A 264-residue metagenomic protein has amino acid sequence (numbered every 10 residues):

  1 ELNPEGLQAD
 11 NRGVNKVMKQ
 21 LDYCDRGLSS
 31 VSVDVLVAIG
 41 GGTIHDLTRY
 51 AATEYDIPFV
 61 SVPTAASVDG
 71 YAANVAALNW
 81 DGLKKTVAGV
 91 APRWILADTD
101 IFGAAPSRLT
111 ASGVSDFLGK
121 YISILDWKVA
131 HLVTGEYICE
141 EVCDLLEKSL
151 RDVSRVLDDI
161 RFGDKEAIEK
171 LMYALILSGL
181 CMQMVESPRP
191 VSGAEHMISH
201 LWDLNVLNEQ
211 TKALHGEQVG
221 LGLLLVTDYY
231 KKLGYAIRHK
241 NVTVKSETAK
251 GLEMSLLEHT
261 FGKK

Functional and structural regions predicted by a protein language model:
E1, V37, V60-V62, A97 (+1 more regions): General beta-strand structural signal in soluble alpha/beta enzymes
E1-V35: ATP/NTP phosphate-donor binding region
P4-Q8, R12, L83-K84, F102-A105 (+2 more regions): Alpha-helix capping and helix-loop boundary segments enriched in small/acidic/polar residues
G27-A51, Y55-T64: A short, small-residue-rich loop immediately preceding and capping a beta-strand
G27-V31, A52, K85-V90, M182-Q183 (+2 more regions): Solvent-exposed alpha-helices and their adjacent loops that cap or buttress functional pockets in soluble metabolic
E54-D152: A glycine/threonine-rich phosphate-anchoring loop and its flanking beta-alpha core in nucleotide/phosphate-binding
L145-K264: Active-site segments that bind and position negatively charged phosphate/pyrophosphate groups
